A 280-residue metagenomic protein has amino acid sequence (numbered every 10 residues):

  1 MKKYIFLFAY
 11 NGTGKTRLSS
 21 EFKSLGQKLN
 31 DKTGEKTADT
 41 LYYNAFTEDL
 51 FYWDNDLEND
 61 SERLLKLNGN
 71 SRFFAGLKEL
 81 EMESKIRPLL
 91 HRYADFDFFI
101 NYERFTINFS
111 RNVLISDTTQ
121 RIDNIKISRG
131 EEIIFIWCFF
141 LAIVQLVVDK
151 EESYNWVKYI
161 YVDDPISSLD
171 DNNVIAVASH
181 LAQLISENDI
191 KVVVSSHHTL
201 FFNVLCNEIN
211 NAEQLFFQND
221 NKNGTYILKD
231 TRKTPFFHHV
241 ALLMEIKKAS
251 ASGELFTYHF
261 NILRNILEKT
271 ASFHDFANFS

Functional and structural regions predicted by a protein language model:
M1-Y4, Y10-S24, I125-I227: Switch/communication elements of ASCE P-loop NTPase nucleotide-binding domains
K2-Y4, T13, E35-T37, D97-I100: General N-terminal leader/first-domain-start detector
S19-L77, E81-M82: ABC ATPase nucleotide-binding domain signature region
S61-R129, L146-K158: Extended helical coiled-coil dimerization/tether regions that scaffold and oligomerize large DNA-maintenance assemblies
L77-M82, A176-N278: C-terminal lobe/lid and adjacent interdomain/linker elements of RecA-like ASCE P-loop ATPase modules
N101-F105, R264, F279: Acidic carboxylate-rich catalytic motifs and surrounding loops in phosphoryl-/glycosyl-chemistry enzymes
